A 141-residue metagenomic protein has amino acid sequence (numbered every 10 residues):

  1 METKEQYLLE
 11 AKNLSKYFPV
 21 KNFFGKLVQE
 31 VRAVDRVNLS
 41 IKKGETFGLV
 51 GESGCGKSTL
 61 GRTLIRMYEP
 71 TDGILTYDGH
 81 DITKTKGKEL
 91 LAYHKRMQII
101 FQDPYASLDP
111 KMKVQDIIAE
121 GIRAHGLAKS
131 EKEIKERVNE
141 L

Functional and structural regions predicted by a protein language model:
M1-L141: ABC transporter nucleotide-binding domains
